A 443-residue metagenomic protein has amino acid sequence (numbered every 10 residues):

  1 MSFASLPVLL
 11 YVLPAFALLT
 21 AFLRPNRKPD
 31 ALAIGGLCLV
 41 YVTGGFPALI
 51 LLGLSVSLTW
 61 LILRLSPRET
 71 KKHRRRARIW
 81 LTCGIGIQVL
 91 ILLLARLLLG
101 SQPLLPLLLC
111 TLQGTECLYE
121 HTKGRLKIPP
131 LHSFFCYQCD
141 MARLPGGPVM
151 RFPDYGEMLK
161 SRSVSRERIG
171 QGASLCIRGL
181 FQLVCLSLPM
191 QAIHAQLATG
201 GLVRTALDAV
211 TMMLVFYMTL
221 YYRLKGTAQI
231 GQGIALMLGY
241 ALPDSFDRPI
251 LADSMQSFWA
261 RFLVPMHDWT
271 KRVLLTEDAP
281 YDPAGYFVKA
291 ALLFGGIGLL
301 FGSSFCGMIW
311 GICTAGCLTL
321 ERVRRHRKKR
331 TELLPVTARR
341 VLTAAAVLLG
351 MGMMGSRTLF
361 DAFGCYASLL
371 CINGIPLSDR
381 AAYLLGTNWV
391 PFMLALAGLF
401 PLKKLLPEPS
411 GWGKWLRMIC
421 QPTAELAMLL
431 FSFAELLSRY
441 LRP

Functional and structural regions predicted by a protein language model:
M1-P443: Membrane-embedded transmembrane alpha-helical bundles that form the catalytic cores of multi-pass lipid-modifying
